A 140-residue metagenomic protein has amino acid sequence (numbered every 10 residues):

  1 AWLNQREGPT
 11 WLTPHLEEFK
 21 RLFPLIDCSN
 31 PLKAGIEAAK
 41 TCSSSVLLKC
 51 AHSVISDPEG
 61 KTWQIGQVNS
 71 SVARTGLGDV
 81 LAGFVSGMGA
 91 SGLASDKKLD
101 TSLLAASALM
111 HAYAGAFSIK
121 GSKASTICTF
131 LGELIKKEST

Functional and structural regions predicted by a protein language model:
A1-Q67: Glycine-rich phosphate/dinucleotide-binding loop and adjoining beta-alpha-beta core of small-molecule
R21, R74-M110: Short, small-residue alpha-helix embedded
I26-K33, L93-A105, I119-K123: Short, charged, surface-exposed loops that flank catalytic or proteolytic processing sites
K33, W63, A82-G83, A105 (+1 more regions): Feature representing long, continuous alpha-helical segments
S45, M110-Y113: A short structural micro-motif
Q64-G76: Short pre-catalytic strand/loop immediately N-terminal to key active-site residues, enriched for Gly-Thr
A112-T140: Charged C-terminal helix
